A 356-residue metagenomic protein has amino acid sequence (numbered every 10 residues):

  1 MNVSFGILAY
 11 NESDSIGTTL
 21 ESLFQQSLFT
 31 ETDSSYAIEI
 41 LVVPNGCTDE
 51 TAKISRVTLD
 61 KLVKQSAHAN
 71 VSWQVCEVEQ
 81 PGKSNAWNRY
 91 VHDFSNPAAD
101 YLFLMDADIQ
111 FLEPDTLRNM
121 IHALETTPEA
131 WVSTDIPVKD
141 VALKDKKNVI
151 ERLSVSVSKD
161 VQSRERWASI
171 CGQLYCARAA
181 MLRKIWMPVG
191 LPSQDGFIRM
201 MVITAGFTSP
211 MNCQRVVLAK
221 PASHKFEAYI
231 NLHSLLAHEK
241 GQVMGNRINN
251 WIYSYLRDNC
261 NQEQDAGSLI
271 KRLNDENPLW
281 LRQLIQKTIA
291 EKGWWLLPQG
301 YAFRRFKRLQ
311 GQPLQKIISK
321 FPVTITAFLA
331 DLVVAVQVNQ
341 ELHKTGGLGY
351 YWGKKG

Functional and structural regions predicted by a protein language model:
E21-A37, K61: Short, acidic, metal-binding catalytic loop of nucleotide-sugar glycosyltransferases
L41-V57, Q80, I109-Q110: A conserved acidic beta->alpha catalytic loop
T58-N85: Conserved donor nucleotide-binding strand/loop of the catalytic core
N85-Y101: Active-site nucleotide-sugar/metal-binding loop of Leloir-type enzymes
A98-Q110: Short beta-strand-to-loop acidic/aromatic patch adjacent to the donor-nucleotide binding site
Q110-K147: Conserved donor NDP-sugar-binding/catalytic core segment of glycosyltransferases
M181, L191-P221: A short, conserved alpha-helix in the catalytic core of glycosyltransferases
A237-G356: Terminal low-complexity segments of carbohydrate-biosynthetic enzymes
